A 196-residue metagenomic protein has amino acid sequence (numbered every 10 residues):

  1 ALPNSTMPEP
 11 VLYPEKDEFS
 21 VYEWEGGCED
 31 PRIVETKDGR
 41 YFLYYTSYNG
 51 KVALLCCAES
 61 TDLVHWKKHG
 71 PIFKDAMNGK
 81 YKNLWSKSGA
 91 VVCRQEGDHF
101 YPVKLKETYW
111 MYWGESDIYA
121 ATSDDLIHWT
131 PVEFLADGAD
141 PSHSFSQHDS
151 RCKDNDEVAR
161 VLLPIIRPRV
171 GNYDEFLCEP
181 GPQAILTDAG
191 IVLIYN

Functional and structural regions predicted by a protein language model:
A1-G26, V34-F176, I185-N196: Beta-rich carbohydrate-recognition and catalytic domains
